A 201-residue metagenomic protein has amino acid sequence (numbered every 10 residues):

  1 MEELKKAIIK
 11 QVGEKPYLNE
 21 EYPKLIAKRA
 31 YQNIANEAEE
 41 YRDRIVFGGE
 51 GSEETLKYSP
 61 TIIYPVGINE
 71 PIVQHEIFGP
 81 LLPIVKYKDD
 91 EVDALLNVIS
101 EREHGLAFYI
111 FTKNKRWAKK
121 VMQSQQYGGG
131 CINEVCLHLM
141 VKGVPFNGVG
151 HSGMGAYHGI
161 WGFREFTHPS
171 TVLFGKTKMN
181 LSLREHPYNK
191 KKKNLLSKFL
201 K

Functional and structural regions predicted by a protein language model:
L4, Y22, L195-F199: Generic structural signal of hydrophobic/aromatic residues within well-ordered alpha-helices of folded domains
K5-N36, E50-K57, Q74-G79, K142-G143 (+1 more regions): Flexible, acidic loop-helix segments that line cofactor/substrate-binding pockets
I9, Y58-K201: Conserved C-terminal structural/oligomerization subdomain of aldehyde/semialdehyde dehydrogenase
N36-R42: Basic phosphate/pyrophosphate-binding loop/patch that engages nucleotide-derived ligands
D43-E53, P65, N69: Conserved small-domain helix->loop->beta segment predominantly found in fold-type I
